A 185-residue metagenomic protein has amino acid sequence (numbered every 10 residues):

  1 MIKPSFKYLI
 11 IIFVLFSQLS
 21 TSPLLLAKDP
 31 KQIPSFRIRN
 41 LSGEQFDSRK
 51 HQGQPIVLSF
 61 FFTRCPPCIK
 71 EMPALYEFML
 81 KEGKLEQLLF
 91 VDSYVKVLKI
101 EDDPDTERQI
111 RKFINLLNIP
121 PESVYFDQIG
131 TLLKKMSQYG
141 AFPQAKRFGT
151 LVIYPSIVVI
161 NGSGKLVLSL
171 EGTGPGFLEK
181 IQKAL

Functional and structural regions predicted by a protein language model:
M1-Y8: Positively charged n-region of N-terminal signal peptides that target proteins for export
L9-S20: Bacterial N-terminal signal peptides
P23-S48, Q128-T131: N-terminal "domain-start" segment that seeds a small globular fold
Q52-Q54, I119: Active-site acidic short loop of glycosyltransferases
V57-L58, L88, I157: Hydrophobic beta-strand anchors of alpha/beta hydrolase catalytic cores
F60-E77: Conserved redox-active cysteine motifs that mediate thiol-disulfide chemistry, especially di-cysteine Cys-X(1-2)-Cys
M72-P120, Y125, T131-K135: Structural microenvironment flanking redox-active thiols in thiol-disulfide oxidoreductases
I119, D127-K180: Thiol/disulfide oxidoreductase modules built on the thioredoxin-like
